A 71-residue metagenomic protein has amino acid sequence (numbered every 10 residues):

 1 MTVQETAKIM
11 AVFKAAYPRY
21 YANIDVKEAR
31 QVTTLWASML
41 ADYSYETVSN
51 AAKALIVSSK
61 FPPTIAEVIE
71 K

Functional and structural regions predicted by a protein language model:
M1-K71: Charged interaction scaffolds used for protein-protein
